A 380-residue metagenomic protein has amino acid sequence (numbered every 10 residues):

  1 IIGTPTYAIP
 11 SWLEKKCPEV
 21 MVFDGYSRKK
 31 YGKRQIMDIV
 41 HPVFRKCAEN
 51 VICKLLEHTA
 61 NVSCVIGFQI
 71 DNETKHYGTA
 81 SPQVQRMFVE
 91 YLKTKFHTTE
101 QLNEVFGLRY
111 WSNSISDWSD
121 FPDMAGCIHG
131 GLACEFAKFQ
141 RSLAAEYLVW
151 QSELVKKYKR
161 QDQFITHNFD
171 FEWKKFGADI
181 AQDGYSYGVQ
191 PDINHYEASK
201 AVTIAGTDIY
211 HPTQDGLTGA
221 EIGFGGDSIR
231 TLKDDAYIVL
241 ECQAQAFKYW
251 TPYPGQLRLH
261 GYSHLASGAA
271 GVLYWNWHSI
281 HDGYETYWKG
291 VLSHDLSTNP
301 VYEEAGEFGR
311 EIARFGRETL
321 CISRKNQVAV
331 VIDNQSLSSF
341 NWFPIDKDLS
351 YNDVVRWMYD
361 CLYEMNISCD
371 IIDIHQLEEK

Functional and structural regions predicted by a protein language model:
I1-A8, V43-C47, A60-S63, L257 (+1 more regions): Substrate-binding cleft of carbohydrate-active enzyme catalytic domains
I2-P18, L108-S114, G271-V272, Q335: Short, solvent-exposed beta-strand-terminating loops
G3-W12, I66-K75, H167-K174, E241-Q243 (+2 more regions): Short, solvent-exposed turn/loop segments enriched in Gly/Ser/Thr/Pro and often Arg
A8-L13, T74-A80, W173-G177, Q214-D215 (+3 more regions): Short catalytic/ligand-binding loop motif for oxyanion handling, primarily in non-cytosolic enzymes, centered on
P10, S81-Q85, V89, N299-G306: Residue-level signal for threonine
P10-C17, C134, I180-D183, L265-W277: Short N-terminal helix-initiation segments at or just after the protein's N-terminus
K16-P18, V22-D215, G219-E221: Polysaccharide-binding and catalytic clefts of secreted carbohydrate-active enzymes
F121, V149, K157, Q161 (+1 more regions): Carbohydrate-binding surfaces of carbohydrate-active enzymes
